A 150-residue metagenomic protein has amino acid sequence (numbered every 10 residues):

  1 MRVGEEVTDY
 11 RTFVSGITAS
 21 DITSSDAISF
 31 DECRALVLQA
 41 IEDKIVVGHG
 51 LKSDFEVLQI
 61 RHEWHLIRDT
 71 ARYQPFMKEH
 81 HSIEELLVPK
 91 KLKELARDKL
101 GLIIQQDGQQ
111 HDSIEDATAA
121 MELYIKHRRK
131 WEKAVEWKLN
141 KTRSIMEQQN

Functional and structural regions predicted by a protein language model:
M1-I22, R34-N150: Metal-dependent phosphoesterase core characteristic of DEDDh/y 3'-5' exonuclease domains
S24-F30: S-adenosyl-L-methionine
